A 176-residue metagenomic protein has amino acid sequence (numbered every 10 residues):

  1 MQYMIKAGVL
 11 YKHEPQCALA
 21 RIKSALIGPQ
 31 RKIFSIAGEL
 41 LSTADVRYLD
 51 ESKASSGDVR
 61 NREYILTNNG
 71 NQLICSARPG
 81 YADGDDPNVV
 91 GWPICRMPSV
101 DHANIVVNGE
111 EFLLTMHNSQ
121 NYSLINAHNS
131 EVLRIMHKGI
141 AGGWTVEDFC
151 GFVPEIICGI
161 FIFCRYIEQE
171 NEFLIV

Functional and structural regions predicted by a protein language model:
M1-V176: Intrinsically disordered, low-complexity proline/glycine-rich segments
